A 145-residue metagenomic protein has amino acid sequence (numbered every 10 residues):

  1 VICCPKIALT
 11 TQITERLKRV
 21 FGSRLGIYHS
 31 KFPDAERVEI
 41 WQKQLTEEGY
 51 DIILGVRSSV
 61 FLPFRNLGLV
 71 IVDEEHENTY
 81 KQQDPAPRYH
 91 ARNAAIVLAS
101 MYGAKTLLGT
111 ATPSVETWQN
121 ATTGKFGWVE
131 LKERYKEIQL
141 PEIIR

Functional and structural regions predicted by a protein language model:
V1-I7, S30, L131-E133: Short beta-strand-centered segment that lines the nucleotide-binding/catalytic pocket of NTP-utilizing
V1-R19, E36: Conserved Walker A/P-loop ATP-binding site and its immediately adjacent core in helicase/helicase-like ATPase domains
A8-L9, F32-V38, P113-S114: Short acidic loop-to-helix transition motifs that present clustered carboxylates
R16-I53, F61-L67: Conserved motor-coupling elements within RecA-like helicase/translocase cores
G55, V72-D73: Hydrophobic residues in beta-strands of the RecA-like P-loop NTPase core, especially within AAA+ ATPase
V56-V60, T112-S114: Short, polar loop motifs at secondary-structure junctions
L69, H76-R145: Post-DEXD/H (motif II) to motif III coupling segment of the RecA-like Helicase ATP-binding lobe
